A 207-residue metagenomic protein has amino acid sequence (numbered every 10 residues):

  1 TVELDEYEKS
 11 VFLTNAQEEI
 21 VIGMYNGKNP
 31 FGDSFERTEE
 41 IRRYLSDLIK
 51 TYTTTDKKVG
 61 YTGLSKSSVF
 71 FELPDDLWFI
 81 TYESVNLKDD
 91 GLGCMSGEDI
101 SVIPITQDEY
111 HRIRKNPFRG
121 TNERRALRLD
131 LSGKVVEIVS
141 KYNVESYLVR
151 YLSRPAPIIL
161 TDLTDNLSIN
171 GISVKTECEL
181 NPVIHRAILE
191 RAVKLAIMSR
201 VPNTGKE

Functional and structural regions predicted by a protein language model:
T1-E207: Glycine-enriched, solvent-exposed interface loops adjoining structured elements
